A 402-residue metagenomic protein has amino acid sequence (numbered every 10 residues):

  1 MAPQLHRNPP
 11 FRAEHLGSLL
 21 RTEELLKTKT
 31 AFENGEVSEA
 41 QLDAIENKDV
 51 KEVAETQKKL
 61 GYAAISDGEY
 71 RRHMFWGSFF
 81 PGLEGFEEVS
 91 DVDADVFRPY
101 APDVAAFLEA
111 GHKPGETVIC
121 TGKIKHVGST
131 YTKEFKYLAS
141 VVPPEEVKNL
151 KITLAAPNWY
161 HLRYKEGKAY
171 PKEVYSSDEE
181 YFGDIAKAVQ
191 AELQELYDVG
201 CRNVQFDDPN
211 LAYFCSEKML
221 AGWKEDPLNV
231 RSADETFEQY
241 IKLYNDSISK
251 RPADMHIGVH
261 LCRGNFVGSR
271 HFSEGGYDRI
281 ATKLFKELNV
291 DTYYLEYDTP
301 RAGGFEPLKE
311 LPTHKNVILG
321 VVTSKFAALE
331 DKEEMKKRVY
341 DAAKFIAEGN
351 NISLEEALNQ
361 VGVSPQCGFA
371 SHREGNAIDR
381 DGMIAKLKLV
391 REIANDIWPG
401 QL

Functional and structural regions predicted by a protein language model:
M1-L402: Domain-level signal for soluble alpha/beta catalytic cores
